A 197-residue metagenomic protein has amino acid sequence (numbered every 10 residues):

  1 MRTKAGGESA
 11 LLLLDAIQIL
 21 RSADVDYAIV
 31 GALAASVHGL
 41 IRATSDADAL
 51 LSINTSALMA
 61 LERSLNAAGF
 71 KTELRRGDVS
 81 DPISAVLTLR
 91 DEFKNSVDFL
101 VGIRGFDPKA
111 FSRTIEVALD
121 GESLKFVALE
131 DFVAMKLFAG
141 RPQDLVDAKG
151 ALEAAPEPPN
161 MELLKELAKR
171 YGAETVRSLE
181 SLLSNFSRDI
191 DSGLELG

Functional and structural regions predicted by a protein language model:
M1-G197: Compositionally biased terminal segments of proteins
